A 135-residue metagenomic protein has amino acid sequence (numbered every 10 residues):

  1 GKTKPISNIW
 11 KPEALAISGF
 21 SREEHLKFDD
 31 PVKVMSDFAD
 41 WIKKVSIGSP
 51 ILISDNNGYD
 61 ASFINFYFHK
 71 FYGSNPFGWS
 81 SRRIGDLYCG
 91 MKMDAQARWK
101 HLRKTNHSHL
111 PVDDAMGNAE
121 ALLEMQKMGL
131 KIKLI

Functional and structural regions predicted by a protein language model:
G1-D55: Conserved non-catalytic scaffold segment of RNase H-like nuclease domains
K2-P5, I9-K11, L15-S18, R22-H25 (+1 more regions): Active-site-proximal helix-loop-helix substrate-binding element of RNase H-like nuclease domains
I51-G58, S62-F63, Y67, Q96-I135: Acidic, Mg2+-coordinating catalytic module of metal-dependent nucleases/exonucleases that use a two-metal-ion mechanism
F68-S81: A short alpha->loop->secondary-structure connector
